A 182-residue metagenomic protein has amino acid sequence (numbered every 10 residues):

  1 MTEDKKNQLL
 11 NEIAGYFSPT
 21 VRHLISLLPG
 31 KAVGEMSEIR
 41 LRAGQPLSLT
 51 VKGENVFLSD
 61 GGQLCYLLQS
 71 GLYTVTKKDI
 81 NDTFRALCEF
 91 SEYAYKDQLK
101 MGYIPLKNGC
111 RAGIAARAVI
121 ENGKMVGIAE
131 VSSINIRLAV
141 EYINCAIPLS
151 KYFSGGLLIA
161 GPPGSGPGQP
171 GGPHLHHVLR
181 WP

Functional and structural regions predicted by a protein language model:
M1-N108: N-terminal accessory targeting/assembly segments
A43-G44, E141, G164: Short, ordered loop/turn segments at secondary-structure junctions
G61-R85, G123, R137-S154, A160: N-terminal start-of-domain structural block
F90-S154: P-loop NTP-binding catalytic core
E130, H174-L175: Short amphipathic C-terminal alpha-helix that caps PH/PH-like domains
F153-H174: Glycine-rich phosphate-binding P-loop
H176-P182: Post-Walker A helix-loop "phosphate-sensing" segment adjacent to the P-loop in P-loop NTPases
